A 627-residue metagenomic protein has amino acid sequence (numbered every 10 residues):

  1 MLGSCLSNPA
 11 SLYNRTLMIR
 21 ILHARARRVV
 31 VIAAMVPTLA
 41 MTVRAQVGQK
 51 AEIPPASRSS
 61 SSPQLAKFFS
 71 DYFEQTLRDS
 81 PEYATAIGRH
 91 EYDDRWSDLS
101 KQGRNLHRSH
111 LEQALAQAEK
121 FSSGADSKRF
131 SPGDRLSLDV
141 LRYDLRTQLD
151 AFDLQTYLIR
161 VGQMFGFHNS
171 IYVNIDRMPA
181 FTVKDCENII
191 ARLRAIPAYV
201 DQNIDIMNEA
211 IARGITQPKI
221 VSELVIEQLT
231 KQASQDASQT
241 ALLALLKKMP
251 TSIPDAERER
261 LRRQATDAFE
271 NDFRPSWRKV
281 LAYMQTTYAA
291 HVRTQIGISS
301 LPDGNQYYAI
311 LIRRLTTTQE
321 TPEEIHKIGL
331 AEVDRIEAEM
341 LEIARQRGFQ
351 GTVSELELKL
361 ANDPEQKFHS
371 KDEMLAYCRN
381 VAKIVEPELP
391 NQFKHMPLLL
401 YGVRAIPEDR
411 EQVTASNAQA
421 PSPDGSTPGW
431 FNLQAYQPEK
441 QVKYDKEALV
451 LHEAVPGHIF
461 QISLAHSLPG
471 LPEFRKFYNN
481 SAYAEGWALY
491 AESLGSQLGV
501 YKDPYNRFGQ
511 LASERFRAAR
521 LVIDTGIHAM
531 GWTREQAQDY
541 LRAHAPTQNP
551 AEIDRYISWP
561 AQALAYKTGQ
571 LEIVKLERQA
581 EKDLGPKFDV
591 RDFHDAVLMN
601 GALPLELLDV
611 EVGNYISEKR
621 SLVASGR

Functional and structural regions predicted by a protein language model:
S4, I19, T42-A45, A454: A composition/secondary-structure signal for short, hydrophobic, low-basic-content segments with alpha-helix propensity
C5, L12-V31: Bacterial N-terminal signal peptides that target proteins for export
A10, R20, V43-Q46, S131: Intrinsic low-complexity/disordered segments
L12, A26, A40, G48-P54: Intrinsically disordered, low-complexity terminal tails and inter-domain linkers enriched for S/T/G/P/D/E
L22-R25, M41, D139: Short alpha-helical segments used as structural interaction elements across diverse proteins
V29-A40: Bacterial N-terminal signal peptides
A45-R627: N-terminal maturation segment of proteins
